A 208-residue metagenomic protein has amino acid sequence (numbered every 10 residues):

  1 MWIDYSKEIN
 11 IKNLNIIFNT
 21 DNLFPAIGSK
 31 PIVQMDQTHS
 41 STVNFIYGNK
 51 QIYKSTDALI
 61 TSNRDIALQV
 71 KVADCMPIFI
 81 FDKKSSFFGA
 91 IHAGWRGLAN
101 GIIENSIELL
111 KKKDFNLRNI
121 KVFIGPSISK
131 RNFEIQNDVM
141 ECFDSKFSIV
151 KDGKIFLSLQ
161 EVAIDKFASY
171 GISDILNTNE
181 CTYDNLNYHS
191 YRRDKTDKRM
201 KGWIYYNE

Functional and structural regions predicted by a protein language model:
M1-E208: Active-site microenvironment for binding and transforming phosphate-containing groups
